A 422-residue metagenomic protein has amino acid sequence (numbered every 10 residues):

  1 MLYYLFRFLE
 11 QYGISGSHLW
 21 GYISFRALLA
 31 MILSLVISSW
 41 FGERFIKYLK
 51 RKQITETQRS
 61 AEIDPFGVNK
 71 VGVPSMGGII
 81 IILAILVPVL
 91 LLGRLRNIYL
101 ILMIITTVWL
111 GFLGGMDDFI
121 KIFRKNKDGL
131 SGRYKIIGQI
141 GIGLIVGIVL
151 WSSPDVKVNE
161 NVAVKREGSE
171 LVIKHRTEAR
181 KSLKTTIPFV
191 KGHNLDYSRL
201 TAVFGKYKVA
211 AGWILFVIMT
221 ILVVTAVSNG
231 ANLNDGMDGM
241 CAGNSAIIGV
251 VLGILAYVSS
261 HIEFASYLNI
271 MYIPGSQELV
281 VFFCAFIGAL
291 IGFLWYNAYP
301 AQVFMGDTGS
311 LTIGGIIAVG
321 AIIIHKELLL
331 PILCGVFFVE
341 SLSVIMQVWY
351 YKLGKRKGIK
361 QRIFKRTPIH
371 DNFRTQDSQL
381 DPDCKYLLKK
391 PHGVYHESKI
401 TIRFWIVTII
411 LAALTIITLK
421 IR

Functional and structural regions predicted by a protein language model:
L2-R44, L83-F112, F119, I145-T185 (+1 more regions): Alpha-helical transmembrane segments
W20, V71-V73, P188, G192-A211 (+1 more regions): Short aromatic-rich membrane-water interface segments that cap or initiate transmembrane helices in multi-pass membrane
E43-A61: Membrane-interface helix-loop junction between the first two transmembrane segments
R59-V73, K127-G138: Juxtamembrane helix-capping/reentrant segments at transmembrane boundaries
A61-K70, K125, T201-V209, S266-P274 (+1 more regions): Short juxtamembrane and helix-loop transition motifs at transmembrane-helix boundaries in membrane proteins
R96-I104, F123-G138: Membrane-interfacial loop-to-helix junctions in multi-pass inner-membrane proteins
M116-R124: Hydrophobic transmembrane alpha-helix segments characteristic of membrane transport and insertion machinery
